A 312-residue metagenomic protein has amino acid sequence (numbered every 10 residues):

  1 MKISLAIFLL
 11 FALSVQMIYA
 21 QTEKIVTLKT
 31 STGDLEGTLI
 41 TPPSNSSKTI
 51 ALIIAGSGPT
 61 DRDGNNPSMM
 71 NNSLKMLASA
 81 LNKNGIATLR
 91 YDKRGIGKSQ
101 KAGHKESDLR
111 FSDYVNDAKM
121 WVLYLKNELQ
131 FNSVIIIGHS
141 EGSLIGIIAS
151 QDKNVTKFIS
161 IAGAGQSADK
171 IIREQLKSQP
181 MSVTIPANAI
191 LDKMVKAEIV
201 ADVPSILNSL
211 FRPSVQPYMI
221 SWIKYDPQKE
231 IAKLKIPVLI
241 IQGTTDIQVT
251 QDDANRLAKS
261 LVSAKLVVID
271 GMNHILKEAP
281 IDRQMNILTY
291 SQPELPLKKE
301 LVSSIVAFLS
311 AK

Functional and structural regions predicted by a protein language model:
Q21-S46: N-terminal cap/lid segment of alpha/beta-hydrolase-fold proteins
S47-G56: Short beta-strand element of the alpha/beta-hydrolase
S73, L77-Q100: Conserved alpha/beta-hydrolase
E106-E128: Alpha/beta-hydrolase active-site loop
K157-K229: Accessory cap/linker subdomain of secreted extracellular hydrolases
L234, I240-Q242: Short beta-strand/loop motif that positions the catalytic acidic residue of the alpha/beta-hydrolase fold
I236, V249-S260: Short alpha-helix in the alpha/beta-hydrolase fold that links the catalytic acid
I275, I281-K312: Catalytic active-site module of serine/aspartate enzymes centered on a nucleophile-bearing elbow/loop
